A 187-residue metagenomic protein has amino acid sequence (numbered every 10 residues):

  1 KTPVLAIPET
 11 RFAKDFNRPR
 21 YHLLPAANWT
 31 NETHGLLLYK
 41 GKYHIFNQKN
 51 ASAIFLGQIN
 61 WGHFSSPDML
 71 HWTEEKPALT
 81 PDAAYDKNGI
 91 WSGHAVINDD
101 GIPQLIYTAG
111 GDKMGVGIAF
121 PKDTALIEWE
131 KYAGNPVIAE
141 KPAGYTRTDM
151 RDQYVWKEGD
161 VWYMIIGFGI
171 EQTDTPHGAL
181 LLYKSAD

Functional and structural regions predicted by a protein language model:
K1-D152, W156-D187: Beta-rich carbohydrate-recognition and catalytic domains
